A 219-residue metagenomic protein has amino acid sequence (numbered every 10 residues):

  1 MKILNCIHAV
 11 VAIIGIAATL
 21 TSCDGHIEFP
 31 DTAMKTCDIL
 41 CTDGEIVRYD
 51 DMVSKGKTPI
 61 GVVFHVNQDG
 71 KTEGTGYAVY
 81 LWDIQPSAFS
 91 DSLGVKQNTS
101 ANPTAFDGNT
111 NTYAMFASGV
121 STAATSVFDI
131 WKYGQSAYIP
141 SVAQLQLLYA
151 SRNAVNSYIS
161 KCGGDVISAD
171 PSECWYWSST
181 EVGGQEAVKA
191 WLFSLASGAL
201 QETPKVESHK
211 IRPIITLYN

Functional and structural regions predicted by a protein language model:
M1-V10: Bacterial N-terminal signal peptides that target proteins for export
I3, C23-Y133, K205-N219: Short, compositionally biased
I13-A17: A signal for long, low-complexity, Ser/Thr/Asn-enriched, surface-exposed stalk/shaft and domain-boundary segments
A18-S22: C-terminal motif of bacterial Sec signal peptides marking the signal peptidase cleavage site
A117, A123-S136, V142-L195: An exposed tryptophan-centered "aromatic clamp" motif
S197-P204: Carbohydrate-recognition loop of C-type lectin domains
